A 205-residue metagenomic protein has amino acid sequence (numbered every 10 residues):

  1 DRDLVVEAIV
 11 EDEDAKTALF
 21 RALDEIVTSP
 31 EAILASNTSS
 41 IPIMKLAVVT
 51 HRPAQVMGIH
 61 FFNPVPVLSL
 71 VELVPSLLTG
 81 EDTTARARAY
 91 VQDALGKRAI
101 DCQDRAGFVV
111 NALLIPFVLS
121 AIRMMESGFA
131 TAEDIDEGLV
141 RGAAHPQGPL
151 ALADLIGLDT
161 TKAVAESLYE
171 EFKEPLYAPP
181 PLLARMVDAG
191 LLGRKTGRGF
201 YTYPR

Functional and structural regions predicted by a protein language model:
D1-L34, I41: Rossmann-like NAD(P)-binding element
R2, K16, P66-V67, F117-V118 (+1 more regions): N-terminal alpha-helical segment
A32-Q103, N111-A112: Rossmann-fold dinucleotide-binding core
D82, Q92-D104, E126-S127, A132-R205: NAD(P)-dependent Rossmann-like dehydrogenase/reductase catalytic/cofactor-binding core
L119-E126: Short glycine/serine- and small hydrophobic-enriched flexible loop segments
